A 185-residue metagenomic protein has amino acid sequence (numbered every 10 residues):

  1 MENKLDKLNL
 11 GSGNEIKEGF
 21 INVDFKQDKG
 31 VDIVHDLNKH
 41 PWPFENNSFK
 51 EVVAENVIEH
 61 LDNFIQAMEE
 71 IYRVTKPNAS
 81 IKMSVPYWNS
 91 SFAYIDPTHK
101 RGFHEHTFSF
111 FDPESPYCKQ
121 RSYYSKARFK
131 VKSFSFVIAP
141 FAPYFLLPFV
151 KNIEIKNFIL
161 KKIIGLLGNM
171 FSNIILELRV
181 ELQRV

Functional and structural regions predicted by a protein language model:
M1-K4, V131: Polar low-complexity intrinsically disordered regions
N3-N89: Conserved SAM-binding loop
I65-Q66, K76, S80-V185: S-adenosyl-L-methionine-dependent methyltransferase catalytic module, highlighting the catalytic core
